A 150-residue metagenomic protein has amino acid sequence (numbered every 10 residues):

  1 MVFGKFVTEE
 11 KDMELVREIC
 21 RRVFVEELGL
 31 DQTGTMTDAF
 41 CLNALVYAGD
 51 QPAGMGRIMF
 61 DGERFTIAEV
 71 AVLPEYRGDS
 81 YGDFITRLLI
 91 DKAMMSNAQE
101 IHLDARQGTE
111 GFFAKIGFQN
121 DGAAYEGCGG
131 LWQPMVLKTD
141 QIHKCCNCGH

Functional and structural regions predicted by a protein language model:
M1-A48, A53, T139-H150: Short amphipathic alpha-helix that is part of the acyltransferase structural core
C20, F113, F118: Conserved active-site tyrosine of GNAT-family acetyltransferases
L45, Q51-M59, R64-A71: Conserved beta-strand in the GNAT
F60-A68, R77-G78, G127-W132: A conserved beta-turn-beta hairpin within the catalytic core of GNAT-like acetyltransferases that forms part
V72, G78-D91: Conserved acetyl-CoA-binding loop-helix of GNAT-fold acetyltransferases
A93-R106: Conserved GNAT acetyl-CoA-binding A-motif
D104, Q119-L137: Conserved catalytic-core motifs of GNAT/GCN5-like acyltransferases
